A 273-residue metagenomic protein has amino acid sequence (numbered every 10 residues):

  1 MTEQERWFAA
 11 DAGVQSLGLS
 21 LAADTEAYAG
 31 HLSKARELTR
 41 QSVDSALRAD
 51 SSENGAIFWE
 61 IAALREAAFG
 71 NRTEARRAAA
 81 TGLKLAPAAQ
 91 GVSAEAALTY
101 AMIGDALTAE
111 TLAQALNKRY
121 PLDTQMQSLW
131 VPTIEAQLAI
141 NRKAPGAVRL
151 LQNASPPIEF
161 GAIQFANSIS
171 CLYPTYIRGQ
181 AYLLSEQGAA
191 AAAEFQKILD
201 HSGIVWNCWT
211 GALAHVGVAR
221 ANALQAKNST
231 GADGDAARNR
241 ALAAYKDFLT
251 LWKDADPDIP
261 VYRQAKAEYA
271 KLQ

Functional and structural regions predicted by a protein language model:
M1-A10, S33-S45, N71-K84, A106-R119 (+3 more regions): Alpha-helical repeat scaffolds
W7, D235-Q273: Terminal, low-structured helical/coil segments at or just beyond the last alpha-helical repeat
A10, D50-S51, K84, D123 (+5 more regions): Structural signature of alpha-solenoid helical repeat scaffolds
A12-G13, L47, P87, P121 (+2 more regions): Short coil turns that delineate tetratricopeptide repeat
G13, E53, P87, L122 (+5 more regions): Residue signature of alpha-solenoid helical repeat architecture, marking inter-repeat boundaries and helix-start
L21, I61, E95, T99 (+10 more regions): "A position-specific structural signal for the A-helix of alpha-solenoid helical repeats
A29, F69, I103, L138-A144 (+3 more regions): Structural motif corresponding to the intra-repeat A-B loop/turn of tetratricopeptide repeats
